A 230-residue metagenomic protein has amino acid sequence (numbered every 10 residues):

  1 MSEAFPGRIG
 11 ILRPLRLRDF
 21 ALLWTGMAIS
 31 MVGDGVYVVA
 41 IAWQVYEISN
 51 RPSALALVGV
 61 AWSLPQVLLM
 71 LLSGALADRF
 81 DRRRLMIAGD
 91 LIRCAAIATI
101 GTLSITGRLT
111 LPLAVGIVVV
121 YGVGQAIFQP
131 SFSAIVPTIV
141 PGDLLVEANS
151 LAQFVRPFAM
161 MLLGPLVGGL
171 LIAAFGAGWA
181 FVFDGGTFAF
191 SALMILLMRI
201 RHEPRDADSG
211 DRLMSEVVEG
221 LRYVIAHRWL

Functional and structural regions predicted by a protein language model:
M1-L230: Alpha-helical transmembrane-bundle signature of multi-pass membrane transport and export proteins
